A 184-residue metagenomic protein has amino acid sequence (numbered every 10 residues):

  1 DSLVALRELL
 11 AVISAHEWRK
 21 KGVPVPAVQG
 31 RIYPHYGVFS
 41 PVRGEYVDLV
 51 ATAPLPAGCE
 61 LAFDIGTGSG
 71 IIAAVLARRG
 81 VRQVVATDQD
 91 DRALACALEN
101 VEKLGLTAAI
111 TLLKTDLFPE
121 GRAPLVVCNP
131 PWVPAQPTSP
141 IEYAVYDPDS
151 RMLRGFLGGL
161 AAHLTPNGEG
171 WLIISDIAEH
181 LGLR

Functional and structural regions predicted by a protein language model:
D1-V23: N-terminal auxiliary segments of SAM/dcSAM-dependent transferases
S14-E17, H35-A51: Conserved SAM-binding loop and adjacent beta-strand
R43-C128, P134, T138: Conserved SAM/SAH cofactor-binding pocket of Class I
N129, F156, G170: Residue-level signal for inorganic ion chemistry
W132-V133, S150, S175-H180: Short "lid" loop at the C-terminus of a central beta-strand within the Rossmann-like core of SAM-dependent
P140-T165: Glycine-rich S-adenosyl-L-methionine
G155-F156, L181-R184: Short alpha-helix
N167-I174: Conserved beta-strand signature within the Rossmann-like core of class I S-adenosyl-L-methionine
